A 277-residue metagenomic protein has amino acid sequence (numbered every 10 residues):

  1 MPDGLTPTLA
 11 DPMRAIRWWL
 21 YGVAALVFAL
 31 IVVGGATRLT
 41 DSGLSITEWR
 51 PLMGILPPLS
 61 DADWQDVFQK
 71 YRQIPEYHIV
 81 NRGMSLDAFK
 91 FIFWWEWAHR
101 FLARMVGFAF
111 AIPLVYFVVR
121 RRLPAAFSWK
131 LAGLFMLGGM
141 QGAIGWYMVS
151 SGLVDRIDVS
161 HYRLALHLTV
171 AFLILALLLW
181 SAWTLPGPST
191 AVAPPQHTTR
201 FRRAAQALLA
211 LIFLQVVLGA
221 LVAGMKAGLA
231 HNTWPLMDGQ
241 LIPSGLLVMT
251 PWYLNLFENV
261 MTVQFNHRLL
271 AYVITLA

Functional and structural regions predicted by a protein language model:
M1-A277: Polytopic transmembrane helical bundles with strong interfacial aromatic enrichment
